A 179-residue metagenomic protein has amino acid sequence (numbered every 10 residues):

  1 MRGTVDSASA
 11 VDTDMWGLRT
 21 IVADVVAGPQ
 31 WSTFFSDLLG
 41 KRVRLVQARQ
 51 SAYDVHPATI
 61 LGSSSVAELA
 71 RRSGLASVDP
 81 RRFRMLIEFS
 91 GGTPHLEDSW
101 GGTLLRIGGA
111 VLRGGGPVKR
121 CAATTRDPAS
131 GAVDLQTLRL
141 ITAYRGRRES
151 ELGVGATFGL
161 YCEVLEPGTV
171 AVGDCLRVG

Functional and structural regions predicted by a protein language model:
M1-G179: Metal-cofactor-dependent catalytic cores
